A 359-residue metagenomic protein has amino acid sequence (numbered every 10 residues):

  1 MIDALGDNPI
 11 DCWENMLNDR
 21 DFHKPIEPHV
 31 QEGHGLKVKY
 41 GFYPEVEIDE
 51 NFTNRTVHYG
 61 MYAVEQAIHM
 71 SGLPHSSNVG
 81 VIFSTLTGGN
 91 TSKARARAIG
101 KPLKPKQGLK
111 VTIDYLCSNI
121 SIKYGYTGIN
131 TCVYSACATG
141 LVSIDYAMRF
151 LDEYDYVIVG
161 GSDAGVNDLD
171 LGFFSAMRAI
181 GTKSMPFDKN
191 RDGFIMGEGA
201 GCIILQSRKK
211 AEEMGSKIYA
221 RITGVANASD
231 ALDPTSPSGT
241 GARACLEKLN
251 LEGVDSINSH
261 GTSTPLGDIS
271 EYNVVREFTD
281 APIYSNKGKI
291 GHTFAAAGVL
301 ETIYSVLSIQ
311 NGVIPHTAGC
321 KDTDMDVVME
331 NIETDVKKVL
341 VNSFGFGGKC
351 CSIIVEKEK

Functional and structural regions predicted by a protein language model:
M1-D3, P9-P28, H34-L36, T182-S256 (+1 more regions): Condensing-enzyme catalytic core mediating Claisen C-C bond formation in acyl metabolism
M1-I2, T85-G88, S135-T139, G161-V166 (+6 more regions): Acidic, glycine-rich active-site loops and adjacent beta-strand->loop/helix elements that engage anionic groups
D3-A4, E47-E65, P105-K110, N130-V142 (+4 more regions): Active-site pocket-shaping loop/turn-to-helix segments
M16, V64, V81, I120 (+9 more regions): Conserved small-residue
R20-C132, G165-D168, G253-G267, F278-T279: Conserved beta-ketoacyl condensing-enzyme motif
M70-S84, R97-P105, I122-I129, F150-V157 (+6 more regions): Structural signature of cysteine-dependent C-C bond-forming condensing enzymes
S92-A96, M148, D168-F173, L232-S236 (+2 more regions): Short acidic, glycine/serine/threonine-rich loops at helix termini
V159-G197: Phosphate/pyrophosphate-binding betaalpha-module
